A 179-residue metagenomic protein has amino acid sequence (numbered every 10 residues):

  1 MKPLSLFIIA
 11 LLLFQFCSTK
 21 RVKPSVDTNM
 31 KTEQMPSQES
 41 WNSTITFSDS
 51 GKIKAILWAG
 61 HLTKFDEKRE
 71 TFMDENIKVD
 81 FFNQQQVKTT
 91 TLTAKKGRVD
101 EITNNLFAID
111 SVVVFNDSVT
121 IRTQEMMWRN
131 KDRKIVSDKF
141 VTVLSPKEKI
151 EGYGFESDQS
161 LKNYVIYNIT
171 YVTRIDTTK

Functional and structural regions predicted by a protein language model:
M1-K179: Mature-chain termini and adjacent capping regions
